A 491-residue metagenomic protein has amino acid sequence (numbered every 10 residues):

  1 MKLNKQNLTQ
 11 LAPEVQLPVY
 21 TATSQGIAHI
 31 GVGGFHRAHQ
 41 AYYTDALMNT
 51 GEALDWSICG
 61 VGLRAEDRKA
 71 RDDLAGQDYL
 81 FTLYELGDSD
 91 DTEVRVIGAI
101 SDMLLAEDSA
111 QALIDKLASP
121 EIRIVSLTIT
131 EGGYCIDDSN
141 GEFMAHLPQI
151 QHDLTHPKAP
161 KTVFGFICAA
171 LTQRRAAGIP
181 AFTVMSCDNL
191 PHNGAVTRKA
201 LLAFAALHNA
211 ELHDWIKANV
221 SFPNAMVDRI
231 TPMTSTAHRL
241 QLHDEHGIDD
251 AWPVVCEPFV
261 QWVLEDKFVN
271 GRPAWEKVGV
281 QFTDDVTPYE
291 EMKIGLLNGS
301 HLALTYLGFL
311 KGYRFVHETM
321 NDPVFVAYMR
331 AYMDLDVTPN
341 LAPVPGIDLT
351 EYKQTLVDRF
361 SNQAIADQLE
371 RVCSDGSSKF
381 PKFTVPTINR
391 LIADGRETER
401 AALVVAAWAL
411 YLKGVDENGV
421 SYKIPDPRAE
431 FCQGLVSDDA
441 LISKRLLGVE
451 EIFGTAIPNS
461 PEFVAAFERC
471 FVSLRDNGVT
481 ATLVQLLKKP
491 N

Functional and structural regions predicted by a protein language model:
M1-N491: Substrate/ligand-engaging "lid" and interaction regions
